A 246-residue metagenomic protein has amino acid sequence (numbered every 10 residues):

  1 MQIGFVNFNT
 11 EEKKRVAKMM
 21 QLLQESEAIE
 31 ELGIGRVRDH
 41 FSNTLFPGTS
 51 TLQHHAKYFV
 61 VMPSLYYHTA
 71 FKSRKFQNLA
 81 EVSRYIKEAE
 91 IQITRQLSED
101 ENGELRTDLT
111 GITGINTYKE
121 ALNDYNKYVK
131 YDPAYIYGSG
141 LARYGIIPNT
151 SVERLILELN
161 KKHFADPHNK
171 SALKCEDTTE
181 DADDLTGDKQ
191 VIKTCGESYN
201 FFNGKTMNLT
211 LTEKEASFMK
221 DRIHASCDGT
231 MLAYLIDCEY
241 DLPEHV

Functional and structural regions predicted by a protein language model:
M1-V246: Non-catalytic recognition/regulatory regions in large multidomain proteins
